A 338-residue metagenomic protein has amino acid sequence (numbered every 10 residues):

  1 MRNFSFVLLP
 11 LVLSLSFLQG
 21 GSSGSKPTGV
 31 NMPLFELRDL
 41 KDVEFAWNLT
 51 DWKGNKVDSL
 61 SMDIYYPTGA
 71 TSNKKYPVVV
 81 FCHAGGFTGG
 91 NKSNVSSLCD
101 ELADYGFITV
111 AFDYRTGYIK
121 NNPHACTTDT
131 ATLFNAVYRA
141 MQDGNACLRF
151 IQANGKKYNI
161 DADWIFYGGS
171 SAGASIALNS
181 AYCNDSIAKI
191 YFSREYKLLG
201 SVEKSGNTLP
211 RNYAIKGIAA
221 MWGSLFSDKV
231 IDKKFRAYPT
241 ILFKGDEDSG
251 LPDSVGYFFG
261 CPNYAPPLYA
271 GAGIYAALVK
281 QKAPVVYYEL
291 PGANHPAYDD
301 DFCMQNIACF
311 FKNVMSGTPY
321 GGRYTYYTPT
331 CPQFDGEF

Functional and structural regions predicted by a protein language model:
G24-K74: N-terminal cap/lid segment of alpha/beta-hydrolase-fold proteins
K74-G86: Short beta-strand element of the alpha/beta-hydrolase
F87-N94, D113-Y138, C183, Y298-D299: Cap/lid segment of the alpha/beta-hydrolase catalytic domain
S93-F112: Short amphipathic alpha-helix adjacent to the substrate-entry channel of hydrolases
T130-K156, N179: Alpha/beta-hydrolase active-site loop
Y158-G169: Alpha/beta-hydrolase fold nucleophile elbow
E195-Q281: The feature captures the conserved acid-bearing segment of alpha/beta-hydrolase catalytic domains
L268, A272-F338: C-terminal catalytic histidine-bearing segment of alpha/beta-hydrolase fold enzymes
